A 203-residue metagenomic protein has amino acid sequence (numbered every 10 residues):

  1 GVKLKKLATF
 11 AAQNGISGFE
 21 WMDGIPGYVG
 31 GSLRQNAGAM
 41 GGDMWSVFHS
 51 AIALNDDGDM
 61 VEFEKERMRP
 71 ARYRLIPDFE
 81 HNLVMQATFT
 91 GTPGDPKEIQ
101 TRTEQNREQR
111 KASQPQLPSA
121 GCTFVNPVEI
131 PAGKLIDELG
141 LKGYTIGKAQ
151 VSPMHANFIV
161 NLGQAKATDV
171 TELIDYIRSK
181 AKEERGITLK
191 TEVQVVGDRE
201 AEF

Functional and structural regions predicted by a protein language model:
G1-V29: Anion-binding (especially nucleotide phosphate/pyrophosphate-binding) glycine-rich loop and adjoining beta-alpha core
V2, I25-S32, A39, C122 (+3 more regions): Gly/Ser/Thr-rich helix-start
V2-T9, A37-G38, Y73-F79: N-terminal short leaders/motifs
L7, D23, G30-G41, N82: Core subunits and conserved enzymes of cellular information-processing and envelope-translocation systems across
F10-I16, Q35-S46: A glycine- and small-aliphatic-rich helix-loop capping segment at beta-alpha/alpha-beta transitions that lines
E20-G27, R34-A37, L117, G143 (+1 more regions): Short glycine- and Lys/Arg-enriched binding-loop motifs that mark or flank ligand-binding interfaces
H49-A53: Short polybasic amphipathic segments
L54-D175, S179-F203: Phosphate/pyrophosphate- and phosphate-bearing ligand-binding catalytic cores of soluble enzymes
